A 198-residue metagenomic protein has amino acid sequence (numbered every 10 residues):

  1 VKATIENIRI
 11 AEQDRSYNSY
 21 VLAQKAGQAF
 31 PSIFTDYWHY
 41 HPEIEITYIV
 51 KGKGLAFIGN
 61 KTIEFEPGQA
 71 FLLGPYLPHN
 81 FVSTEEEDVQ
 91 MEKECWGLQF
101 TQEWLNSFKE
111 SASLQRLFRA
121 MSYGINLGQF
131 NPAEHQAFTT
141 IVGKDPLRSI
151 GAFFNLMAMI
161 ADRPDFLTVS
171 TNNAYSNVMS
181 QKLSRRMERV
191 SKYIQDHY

Functional and structural regions predicted by a protein language model:
V1-E66: Generic protein-terminus/edge-of-domain signal
Y48, W96-L98: Active-site-flanking beta-strand signature of metal-NTP-handling nucleotidyl enzymes and homologous cyclase-like
G52-K53, Y76-H79, T101-L105: Short, charged/polar surface micro-motifs in flexible loops or helix N-caps
I58, F65-E85: Conserved metal-binding segment of the jelly-roll/cupin
G59, T101, Q195: Residue-level recognition of the GNAT/N-acetyltransferase active site
Y76-W96, K109: Ligand-binding loop in jelly-roll beta-barrel domains
Q102-M157: Amphipathic alpha-helical segments enriched in hydrophobic/aromatic residues interleaved with Lys/Arg
I125-Q129, V142-H197: Short, Lys/Arg-enriched, Trp-marked, Pro/Gly-tolerant hinge/linker segments that flank
